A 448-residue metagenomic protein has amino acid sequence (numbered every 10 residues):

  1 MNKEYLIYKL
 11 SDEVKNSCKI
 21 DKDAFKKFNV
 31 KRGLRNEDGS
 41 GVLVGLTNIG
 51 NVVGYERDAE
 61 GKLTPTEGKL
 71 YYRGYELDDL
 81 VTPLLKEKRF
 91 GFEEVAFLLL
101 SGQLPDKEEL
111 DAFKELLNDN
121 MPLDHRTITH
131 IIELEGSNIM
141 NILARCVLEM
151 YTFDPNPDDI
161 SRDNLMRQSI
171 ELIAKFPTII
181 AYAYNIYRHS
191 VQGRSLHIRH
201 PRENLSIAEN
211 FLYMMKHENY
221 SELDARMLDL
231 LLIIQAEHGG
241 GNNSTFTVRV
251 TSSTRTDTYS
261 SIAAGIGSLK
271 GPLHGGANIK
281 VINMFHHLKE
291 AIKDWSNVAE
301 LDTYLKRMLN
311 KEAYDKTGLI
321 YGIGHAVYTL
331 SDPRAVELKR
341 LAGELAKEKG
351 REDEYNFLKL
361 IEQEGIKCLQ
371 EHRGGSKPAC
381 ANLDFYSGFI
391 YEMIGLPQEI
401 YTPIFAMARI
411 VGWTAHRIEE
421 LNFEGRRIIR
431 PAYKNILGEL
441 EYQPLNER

Functional and structural regions predicted by a protein language model:
M1-R448: Non-transmembrane, aqueous-exposed alpha-helical and coiled segments at domain scale
